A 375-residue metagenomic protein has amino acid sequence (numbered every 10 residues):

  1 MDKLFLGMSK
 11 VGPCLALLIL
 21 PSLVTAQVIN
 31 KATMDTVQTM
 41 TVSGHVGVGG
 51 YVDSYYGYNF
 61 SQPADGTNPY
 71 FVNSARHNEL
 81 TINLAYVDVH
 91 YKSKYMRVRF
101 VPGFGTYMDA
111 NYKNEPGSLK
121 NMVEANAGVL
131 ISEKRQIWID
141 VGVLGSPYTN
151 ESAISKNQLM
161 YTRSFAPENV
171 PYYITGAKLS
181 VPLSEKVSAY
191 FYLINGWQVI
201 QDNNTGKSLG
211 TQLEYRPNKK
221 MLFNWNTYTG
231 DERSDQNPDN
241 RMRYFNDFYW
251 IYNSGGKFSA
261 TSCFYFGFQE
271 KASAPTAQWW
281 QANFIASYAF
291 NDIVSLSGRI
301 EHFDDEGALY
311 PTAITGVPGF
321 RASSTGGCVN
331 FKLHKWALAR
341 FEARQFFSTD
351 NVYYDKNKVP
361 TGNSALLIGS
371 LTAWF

Functional and structural regions predicted by a protein language model:
K3-L6, K10-L18, L23-Q62: N-terminal periplasmic/intermembrane-space "pro-region" immediately following the signal or transit peptide
V37-S61, V72-G196, T205-K207, E214-K220 (+3 more regions): Outer membrane beta-barrel
F60-F71, D350: Juxtamembrane/transmembrane-helix boundary motifs at the membrane-water interface
S61-P63, S152-S155, L309-P311, V352-Y353: Short aromatic-enriched loop/helix-cap "lid" or pocket-rim segments at secondary-structure transitions that line
F71-S74, N111, S118, M221-T227 (+2 more regions): Outer-membrane beta-barrel pore domains
V129, Q198-Q201, Q212, R233-P238 (+1 more regions): Short helix-to-loop capping/linker segments positioned immediately adjacent to catalytic or ligand/cofactor-binding
D202-G206, T276-Q278: Short glycine/proline-enriched turns and hinge-like loops at secondary-structure junctions
